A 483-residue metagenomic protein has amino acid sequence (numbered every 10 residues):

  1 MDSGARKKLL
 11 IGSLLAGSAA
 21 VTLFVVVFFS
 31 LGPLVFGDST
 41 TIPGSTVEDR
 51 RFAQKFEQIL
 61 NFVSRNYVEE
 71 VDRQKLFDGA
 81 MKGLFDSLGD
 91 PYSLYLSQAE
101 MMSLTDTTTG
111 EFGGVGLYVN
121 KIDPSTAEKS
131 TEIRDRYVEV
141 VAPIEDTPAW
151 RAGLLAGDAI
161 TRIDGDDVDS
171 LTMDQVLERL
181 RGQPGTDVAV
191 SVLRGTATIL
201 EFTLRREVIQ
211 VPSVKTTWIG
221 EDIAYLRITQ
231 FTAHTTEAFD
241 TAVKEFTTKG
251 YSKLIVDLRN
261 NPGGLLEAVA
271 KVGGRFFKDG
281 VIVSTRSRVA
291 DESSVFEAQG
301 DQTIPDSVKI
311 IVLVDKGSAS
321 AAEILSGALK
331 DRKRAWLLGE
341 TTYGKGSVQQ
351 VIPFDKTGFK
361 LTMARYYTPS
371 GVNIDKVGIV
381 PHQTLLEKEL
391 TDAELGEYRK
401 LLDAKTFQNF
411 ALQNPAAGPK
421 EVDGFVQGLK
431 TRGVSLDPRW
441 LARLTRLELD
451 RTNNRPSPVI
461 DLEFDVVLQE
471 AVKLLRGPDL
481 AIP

Functional and structural regions predicted by a protein language model:
M1-L9: Short, Lys/Arg-rich N-terminal segment immediately upstream of the first membrane anchor
D2-S3, D72-R73, E139-I144, P148-A156 (+1 more regions): Cleft-lining beta-strand/loop regions that shape enzyme active-site pockets
G12-S30: Hydrophobic membrane-insertion alpha-helices, especially the h-region of bacterial N-terminal signal peptides
L31-R51: Ser/Thr/Pro/Gly-rich low-complexity linker/stalk segments immediately outside membranes or between
T46-G79: Short extracytoplasmic
Y67-Y137, D187-A189, L193-T203, V211-S213 (+2 more regions): Extended, small/polar residue-biased N-terminal targeting/export presequences and adjacent propeptide/linker tracts
S87, P369-P483: Conserved functional hotspot residues or short segments at active or partner-binding sites across diverse domains
F354-A364: Short acidic, Pro/Gly- and aromatic-enriched capping/linker segments at domain boundaries
